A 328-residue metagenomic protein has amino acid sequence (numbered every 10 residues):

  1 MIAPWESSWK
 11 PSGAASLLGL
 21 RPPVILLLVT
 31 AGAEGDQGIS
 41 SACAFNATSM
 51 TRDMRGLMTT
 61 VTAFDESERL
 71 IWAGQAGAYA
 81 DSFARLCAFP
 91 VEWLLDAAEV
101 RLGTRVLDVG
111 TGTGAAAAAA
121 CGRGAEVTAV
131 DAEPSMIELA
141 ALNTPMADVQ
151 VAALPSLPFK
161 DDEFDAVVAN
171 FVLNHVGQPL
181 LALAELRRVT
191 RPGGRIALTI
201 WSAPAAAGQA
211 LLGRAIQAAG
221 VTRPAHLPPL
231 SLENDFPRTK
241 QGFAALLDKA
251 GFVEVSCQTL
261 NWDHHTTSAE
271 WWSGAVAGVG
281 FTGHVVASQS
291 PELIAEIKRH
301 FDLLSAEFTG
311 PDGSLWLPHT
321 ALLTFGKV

Functional and structural regions predicted by a protein language model:
W5-S12, S16, R21, S40-S41 (+1 more regions): Low-acidity, Ser/Thr- and Arg-rich intrinsically disordered low-complexity segments
T51, R55-T104, A115-A119, S135-L139 (+2 more regions): Conserved class I S-adenosyl-L-methionine
R105-L157, A166, L181: Class I SAM-dependent methyltransferase SAM/SAH-binding core
T113-A115, L232-V328: Conserved Class I S-adenosyl-L-methionine
A166-L180, S202: A short SAM/SAH-binding and catalytic strip from SAM-dependent methyltransferases
L180-R195: A short glycine-rich, Lys/Arg-flanked "PGG" loop and its adjoining helix->strand segment in the class I
R195-T222: Conserved class I S-adenosyl-L-methionine
